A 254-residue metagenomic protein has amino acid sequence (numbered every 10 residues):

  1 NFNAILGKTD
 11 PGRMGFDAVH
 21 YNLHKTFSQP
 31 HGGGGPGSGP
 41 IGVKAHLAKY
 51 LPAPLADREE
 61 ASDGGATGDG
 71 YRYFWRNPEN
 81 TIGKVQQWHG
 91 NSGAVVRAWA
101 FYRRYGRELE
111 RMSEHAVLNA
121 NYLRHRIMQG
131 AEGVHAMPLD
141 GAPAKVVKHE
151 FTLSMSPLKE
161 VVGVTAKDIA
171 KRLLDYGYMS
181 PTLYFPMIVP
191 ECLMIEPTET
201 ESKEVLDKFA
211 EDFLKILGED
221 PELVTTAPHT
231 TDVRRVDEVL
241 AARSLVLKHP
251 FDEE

Functional and structural regions predicted by a protein language model:
N1-E59, G65-G70, N80, V164 (+1 more regions): Conserved PLP-enzyme active-site core in the AAT-like
T9-G12, E59-T67, Y71-V85, F101-E254: Non-catalytic terminal extensions of PLP-dependent enzymes
H31, G90, Y184: Active-site nucleophile and cofactor-binding loops and adjacent substrate-binding regions of central metabolic enzymes
Q86-R97: PLP-dependent aminotransferase class I/II
